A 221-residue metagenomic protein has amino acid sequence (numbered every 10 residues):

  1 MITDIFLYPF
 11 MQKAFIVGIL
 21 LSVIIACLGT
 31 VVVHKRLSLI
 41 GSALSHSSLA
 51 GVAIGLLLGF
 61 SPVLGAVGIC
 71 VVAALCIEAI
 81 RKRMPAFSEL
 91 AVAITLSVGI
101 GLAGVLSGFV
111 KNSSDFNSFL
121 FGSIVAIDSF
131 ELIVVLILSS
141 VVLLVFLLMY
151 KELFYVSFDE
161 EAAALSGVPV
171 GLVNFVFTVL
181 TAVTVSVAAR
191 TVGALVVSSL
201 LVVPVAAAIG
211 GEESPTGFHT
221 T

Functional and structural regions predicted by a protein language model:
M1-P9, V23-H34, G51-S61, E152-A162 (+2 more regions): Short juxtamembrane and helix-loop transition motifs at transmembrane-helix boundaries in membrane proteins
D4, P9-K13, M84, V92-K151: Transmembrane helix-bundle core of multi-pass membrane transporters and related energy-transducing complexes
M11-S22, L58-V72, L136-S140, S186-L201: Structural signature of hydrophobic alpha-helical transmembrane segments
F15-L20, V63-G68, A91-I94, L132-I137 (+2 more regions): Hydrophobic alpha-helical transmembrane segments
I16-L28, G41, S45-H46: The first (N-terminal) embedded transmembrane alpha-helix
I19, V23-C27, G68-C76, L102 (+2 more regions): Generic alpha-helical transmembrane segments of integral inner-membrane proteins, especially permease/transport modules
T30-N112, I209-T221: Short loop segments and helix-boundary regions at transmembrane helix junctions of multi-pass inner-membrane proteins
E131-P204: Helix-loop-helix "hairpin" substructures at the membrane interface of multi-pass membrane proteins
